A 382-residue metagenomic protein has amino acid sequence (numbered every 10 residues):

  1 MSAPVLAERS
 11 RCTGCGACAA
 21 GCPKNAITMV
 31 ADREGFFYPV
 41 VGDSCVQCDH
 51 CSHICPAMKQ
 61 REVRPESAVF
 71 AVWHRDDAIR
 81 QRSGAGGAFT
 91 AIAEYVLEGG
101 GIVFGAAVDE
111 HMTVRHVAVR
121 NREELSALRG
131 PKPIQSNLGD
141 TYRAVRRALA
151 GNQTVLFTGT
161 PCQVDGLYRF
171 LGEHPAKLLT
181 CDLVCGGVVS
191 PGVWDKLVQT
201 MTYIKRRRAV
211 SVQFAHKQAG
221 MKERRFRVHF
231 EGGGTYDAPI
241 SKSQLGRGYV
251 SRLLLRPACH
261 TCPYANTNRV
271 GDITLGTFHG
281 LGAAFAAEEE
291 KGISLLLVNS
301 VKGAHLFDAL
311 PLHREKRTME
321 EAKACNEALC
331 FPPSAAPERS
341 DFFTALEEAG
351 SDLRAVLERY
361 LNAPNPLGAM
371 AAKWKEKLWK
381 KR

Functional and structural regions predicted by a protein language model:
M1-S2, S44-G151, R317, A322-L357: Flanking helices and flexible, charged tails adjoining ferredoxin-like Fe-S electron-transfer domains in multi-subunit
A3-R11, F37, G42-V46, N152-V155 (+1 more regions): Immediate flanking context of iron-sulfur cluster ligation sites
P4-R11, A17-V40, H50-E66, D272-I273: Iron-sulfur cluster-binding cysteine motifs and their immediate structural context in ferredoxin-like electron-transfer
S10-N25, S44-M58, T160-G166, L255-T267: Local cysteine-cluster metal-coordination motifs and their immediate loop/turn environment, predominantly Fe-S cluster
A85-G87, E110, F157-L167, G187-V189: Gly/Ser/Thr-rich loops at beta-strand to alpha-helix junctions that form or flank small-molecule/cofactor-binding
G99-I102, R207-R382: Long, compositionally biased charged/polar accessory segments in the mid-to-C-terminal portions of proteins
E124, G172-L183: A short alpha->loop->secondary-structure connector
L179-T200: Short, flexible loop segments at boundaries between secondary-structure elements
